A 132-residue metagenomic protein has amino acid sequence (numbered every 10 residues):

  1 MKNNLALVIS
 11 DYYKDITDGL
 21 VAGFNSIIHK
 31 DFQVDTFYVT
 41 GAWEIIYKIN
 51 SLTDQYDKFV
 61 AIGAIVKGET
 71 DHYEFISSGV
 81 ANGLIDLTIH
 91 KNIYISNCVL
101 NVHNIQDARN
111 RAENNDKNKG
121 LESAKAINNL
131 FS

Functional and structural regions predicted by a protein language model:
K2-T36: Glycine-rich phosphate/diphosphate-binding loop of Rossmann-like nucleotide-binding domains
D11-Y12, V39, A64-I65, L100-N104: Short, ordered loop/turn segments at secondary-structure junctions
I27, D31, L52, G83 (+3 more regions): Change "in soluble alpha/beta enzymes" to "in soluble alpha/beta proteins
I27-D54: Active-site rim loops that border cofactor/substrate pockets in soluble metabolic enzymes
K48-L84: Glycine-rich phosphate-binding loop
E74-N101: Short, acidic/small-residue loops that bind anionic groups at enzyme active sites
H103-G120: Phosphate-binding/catalytic loops
D116-S132: A charged, well-structured terminal subsegment
